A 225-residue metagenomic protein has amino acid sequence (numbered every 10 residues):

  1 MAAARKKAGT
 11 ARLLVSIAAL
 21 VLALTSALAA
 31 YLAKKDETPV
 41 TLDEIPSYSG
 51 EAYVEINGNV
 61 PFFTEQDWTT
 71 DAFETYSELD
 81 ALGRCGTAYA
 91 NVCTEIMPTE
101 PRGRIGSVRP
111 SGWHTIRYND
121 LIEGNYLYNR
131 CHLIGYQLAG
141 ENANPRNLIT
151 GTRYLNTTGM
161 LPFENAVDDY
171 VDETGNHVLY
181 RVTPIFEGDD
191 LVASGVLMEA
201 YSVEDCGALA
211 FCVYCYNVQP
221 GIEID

Functional and structural regions predicted by a protein language model:
M1-A11: N-terminal Lys/Arg-rich, disordered targeting/topogenic segments
M1-A2, A19, Y128: Intrinsic structural disorder
A2-A3, L24-T25, L32-E37: Low-complexity, glycine/serine/proline-rich disordered segments that function as export/translocation leaders
L14-A30: Hydrophobic membrane-insertion alpha-helices, especially the h-region of bacterial N-terminal signal peptides
A33-A72: N-terminal, intrinsically disordered, polar/charged segments of Gram-positive cell-envelope systems that serve as
F63-D225: Domain-level detector of nuclease and nuclease-like folds in predominantly extracellular/periplasmic contexts
